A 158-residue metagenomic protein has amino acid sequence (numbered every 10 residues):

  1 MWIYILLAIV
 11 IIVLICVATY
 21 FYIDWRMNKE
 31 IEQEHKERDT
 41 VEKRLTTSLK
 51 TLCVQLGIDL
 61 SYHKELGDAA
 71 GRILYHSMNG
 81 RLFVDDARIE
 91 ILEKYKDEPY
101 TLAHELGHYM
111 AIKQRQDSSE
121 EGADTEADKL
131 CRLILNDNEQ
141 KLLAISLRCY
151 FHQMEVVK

Functional and structural regions predicted by a protein language model:
M1-I11: Feature marks short, highly hydrophobic, charge-poor N-terminal signal-anchor/signal peptide-like helices that anchor
I15-K43: Transmembrane-cytosolic junction motif
R38-G57: Zn2+-dependent metallopeptidase catalytic core
I58-K96, L106-Y109: Active-site scaffold of zinc-dependent metalloenzymes
K94, I134-K158: Long, well-structured alpha-helical subdomains associated with metal-dependent extracellular/ecto-lumenal hydrolases
L106-G122, L133-L135: Catalytic Zn2+-binding segment of zinc metalloproteases
D117, E121, T125, K129 (+1 more regions): Non-transmembrane interaction and regulatory regions of membrane-associated proteins
